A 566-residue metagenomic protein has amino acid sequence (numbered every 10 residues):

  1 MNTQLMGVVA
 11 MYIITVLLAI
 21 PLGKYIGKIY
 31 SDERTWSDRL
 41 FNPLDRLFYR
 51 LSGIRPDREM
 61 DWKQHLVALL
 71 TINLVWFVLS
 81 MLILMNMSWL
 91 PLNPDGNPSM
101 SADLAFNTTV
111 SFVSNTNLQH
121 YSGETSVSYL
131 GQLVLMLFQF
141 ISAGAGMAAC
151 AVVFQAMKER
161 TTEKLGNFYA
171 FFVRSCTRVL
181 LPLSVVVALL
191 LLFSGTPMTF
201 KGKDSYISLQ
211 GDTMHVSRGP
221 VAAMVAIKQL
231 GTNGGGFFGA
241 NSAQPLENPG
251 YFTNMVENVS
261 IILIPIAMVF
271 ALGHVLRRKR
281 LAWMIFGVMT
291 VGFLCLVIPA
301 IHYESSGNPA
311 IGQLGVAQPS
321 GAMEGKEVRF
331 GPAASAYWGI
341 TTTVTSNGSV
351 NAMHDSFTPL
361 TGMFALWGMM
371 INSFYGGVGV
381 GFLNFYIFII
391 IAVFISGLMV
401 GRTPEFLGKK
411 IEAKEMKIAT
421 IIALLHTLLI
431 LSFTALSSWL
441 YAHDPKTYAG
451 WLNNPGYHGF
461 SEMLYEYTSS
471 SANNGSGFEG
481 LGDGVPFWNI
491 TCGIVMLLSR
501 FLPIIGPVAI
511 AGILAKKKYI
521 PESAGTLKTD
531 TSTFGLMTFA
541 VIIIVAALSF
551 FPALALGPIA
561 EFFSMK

Functional and structural regions predicted by a protein language model:
M1-K566: Membrane-proximal intracellular helices of multi-pass ion channels
